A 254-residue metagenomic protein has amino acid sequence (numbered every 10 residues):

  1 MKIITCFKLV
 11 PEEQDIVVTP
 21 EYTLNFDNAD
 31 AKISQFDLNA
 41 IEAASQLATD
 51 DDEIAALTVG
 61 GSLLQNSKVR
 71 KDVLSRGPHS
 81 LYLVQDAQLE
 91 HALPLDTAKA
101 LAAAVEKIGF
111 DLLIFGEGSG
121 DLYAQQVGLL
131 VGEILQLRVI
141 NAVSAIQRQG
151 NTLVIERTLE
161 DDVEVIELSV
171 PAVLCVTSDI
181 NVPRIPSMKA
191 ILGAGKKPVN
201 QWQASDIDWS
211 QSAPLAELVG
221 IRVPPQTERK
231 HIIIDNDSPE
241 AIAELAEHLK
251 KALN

Functional and structural regions predicted by a protein language model:
M1-N254: N-terminal glycine-rich FAD/FM-binding segment characteristic of electron-transfer flavoproteins
